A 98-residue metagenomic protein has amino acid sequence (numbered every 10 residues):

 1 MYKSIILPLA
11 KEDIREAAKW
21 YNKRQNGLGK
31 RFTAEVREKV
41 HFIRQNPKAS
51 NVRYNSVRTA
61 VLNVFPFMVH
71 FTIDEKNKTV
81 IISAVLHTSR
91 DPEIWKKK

Functional and structural regions predicted by a protein language model:
M1-T33: Arg/Lys-rich, positively charged N-terminal/basic patches that mediate binding to nucleic acids
E38, K48-K76: Basic/aromatic recognition patch in beta-strand/loop cores that engages polyanionic ligands
F42-R44: Short proline/glycine- and basic residue-enriched helix-capping loop/turn segments at helix->loop/beta transitions
M68, T72-K98: Enriched for short, Lys/Arg-rich terminal
